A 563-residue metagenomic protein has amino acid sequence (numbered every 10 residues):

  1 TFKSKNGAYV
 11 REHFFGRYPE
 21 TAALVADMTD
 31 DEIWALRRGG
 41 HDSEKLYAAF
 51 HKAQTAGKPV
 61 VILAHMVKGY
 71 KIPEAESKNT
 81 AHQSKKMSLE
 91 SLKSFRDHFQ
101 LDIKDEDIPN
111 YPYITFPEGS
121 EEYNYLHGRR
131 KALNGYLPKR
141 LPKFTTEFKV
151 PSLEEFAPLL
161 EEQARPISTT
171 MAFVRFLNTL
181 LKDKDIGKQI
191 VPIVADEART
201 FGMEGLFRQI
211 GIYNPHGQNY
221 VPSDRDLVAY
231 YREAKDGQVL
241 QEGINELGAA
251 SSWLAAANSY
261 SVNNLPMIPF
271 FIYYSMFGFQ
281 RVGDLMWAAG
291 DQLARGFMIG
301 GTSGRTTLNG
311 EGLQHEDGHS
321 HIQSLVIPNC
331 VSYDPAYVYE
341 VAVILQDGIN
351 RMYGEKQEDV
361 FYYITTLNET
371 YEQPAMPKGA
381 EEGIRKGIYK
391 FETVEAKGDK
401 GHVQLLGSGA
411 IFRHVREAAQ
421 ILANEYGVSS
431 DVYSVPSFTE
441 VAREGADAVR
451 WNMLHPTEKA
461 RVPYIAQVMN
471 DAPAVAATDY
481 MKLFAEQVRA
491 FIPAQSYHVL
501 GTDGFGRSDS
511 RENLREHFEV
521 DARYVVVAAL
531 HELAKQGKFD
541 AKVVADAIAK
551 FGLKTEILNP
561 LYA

Functional and structural regions predicted by a protein language model:
T1-I114, V228, T306-H315, H319 (+4 more regions): Thiamine diphosphate
T21-L24, T29-R37, E44, Y111-P374 (+7 more regions): Thiamine diphosphate
